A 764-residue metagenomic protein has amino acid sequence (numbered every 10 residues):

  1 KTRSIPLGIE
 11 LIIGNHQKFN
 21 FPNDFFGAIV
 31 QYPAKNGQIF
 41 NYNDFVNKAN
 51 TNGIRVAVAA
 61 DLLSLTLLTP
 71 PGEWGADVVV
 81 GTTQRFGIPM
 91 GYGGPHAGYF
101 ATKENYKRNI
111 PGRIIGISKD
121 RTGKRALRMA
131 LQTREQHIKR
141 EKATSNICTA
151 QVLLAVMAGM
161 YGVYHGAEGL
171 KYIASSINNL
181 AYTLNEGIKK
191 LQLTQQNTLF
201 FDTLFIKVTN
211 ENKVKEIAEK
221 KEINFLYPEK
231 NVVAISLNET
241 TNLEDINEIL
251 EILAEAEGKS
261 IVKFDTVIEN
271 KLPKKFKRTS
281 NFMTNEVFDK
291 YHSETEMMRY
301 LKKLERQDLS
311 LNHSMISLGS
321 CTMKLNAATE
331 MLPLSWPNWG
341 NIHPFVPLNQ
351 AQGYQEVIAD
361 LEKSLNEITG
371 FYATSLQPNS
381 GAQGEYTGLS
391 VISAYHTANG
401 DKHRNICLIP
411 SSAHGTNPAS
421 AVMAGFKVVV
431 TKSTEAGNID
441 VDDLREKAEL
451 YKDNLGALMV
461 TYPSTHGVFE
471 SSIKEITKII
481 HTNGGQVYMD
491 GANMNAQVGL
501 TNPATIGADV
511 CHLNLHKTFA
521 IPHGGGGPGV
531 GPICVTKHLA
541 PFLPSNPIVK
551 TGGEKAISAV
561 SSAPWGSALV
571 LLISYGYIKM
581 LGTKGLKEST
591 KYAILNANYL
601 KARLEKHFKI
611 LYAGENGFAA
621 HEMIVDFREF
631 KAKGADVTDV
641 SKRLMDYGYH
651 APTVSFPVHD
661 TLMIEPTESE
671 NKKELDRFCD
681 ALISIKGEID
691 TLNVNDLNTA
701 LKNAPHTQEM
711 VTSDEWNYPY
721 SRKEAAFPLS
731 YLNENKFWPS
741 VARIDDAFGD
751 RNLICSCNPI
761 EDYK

Functional and structural regions predicted by a protein language model:
K1-A126, I188, F205-V208, E216 (+3 more regions): Conserved PLP-enzyme active-site core in the AAT-like
T2-L7, T122, A130, R134-T149 (+5 more regions): Non-catalytic terminal extensions of PLP-dependent enzymes
Y32-P33, N238, N379, T434 (+3 more regions): Short strand-loop junctions, especially beta-strand C-caps/beta-turns that link beta-sheets to coils or alpha-helices
I88-A101, N105-Y106, A150-L154, T241 (+5 more regions): Conserved phosphate/anionic-ligand binding catalytic regions in large, soluble enzymes, centered on
R113, L376, K402, S669-N671: Hydrophobic alpha-helical bundle architecture
H343-V346, L376-P378, T431, M459-T461: Cysteine-centered functional microenvironments
S574-G576: Active-site-proximal cap/loop segments of hydrolase catalytic domains
